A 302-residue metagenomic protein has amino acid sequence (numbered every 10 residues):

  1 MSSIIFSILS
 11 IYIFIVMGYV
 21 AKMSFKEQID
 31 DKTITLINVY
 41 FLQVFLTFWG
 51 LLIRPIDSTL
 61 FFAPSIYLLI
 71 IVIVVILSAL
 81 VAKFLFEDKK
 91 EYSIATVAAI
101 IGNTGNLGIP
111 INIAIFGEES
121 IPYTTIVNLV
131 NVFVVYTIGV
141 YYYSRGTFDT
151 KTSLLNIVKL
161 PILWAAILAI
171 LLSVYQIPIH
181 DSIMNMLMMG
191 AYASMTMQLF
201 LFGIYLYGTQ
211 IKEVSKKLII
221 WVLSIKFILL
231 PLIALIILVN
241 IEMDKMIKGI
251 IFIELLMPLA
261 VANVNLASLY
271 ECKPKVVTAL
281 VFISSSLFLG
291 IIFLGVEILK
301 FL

Functional and structural regions predicted by a protein language model:
M1-L302: Alpha-helical transmembrane segments of multi-pass small-molecule/ion transporters
